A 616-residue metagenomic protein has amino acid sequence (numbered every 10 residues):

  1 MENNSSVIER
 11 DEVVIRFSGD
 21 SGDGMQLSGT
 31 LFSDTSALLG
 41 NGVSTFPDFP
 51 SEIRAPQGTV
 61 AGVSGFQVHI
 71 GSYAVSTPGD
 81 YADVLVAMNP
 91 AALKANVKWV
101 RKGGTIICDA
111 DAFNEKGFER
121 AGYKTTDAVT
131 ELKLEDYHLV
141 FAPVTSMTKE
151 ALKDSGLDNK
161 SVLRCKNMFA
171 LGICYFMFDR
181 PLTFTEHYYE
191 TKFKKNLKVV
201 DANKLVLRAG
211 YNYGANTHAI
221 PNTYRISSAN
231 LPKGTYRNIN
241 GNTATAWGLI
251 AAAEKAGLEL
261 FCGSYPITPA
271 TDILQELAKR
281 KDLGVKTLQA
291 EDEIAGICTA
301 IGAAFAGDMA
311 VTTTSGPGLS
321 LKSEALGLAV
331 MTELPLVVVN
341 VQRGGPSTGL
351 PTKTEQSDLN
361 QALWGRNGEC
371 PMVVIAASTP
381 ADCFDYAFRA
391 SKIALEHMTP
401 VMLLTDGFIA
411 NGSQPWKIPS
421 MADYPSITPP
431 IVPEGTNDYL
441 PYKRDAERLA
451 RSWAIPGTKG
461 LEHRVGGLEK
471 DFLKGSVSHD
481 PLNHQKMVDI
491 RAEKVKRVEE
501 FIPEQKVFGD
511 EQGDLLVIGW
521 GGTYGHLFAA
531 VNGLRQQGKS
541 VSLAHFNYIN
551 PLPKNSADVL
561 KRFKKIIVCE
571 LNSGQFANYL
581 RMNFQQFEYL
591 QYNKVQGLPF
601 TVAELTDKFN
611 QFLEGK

Functional and structural regions predicted by a protein language model:
M1-A256: Active-site cofactor/cluster-binding pocket
E12-R101, W247, A252, L260 (+3 more regions): Thiamine diphosphate
V13-D20, A170-G172, L260-G263, A310-T313 (+4 more regions): Short glycine-rich or small-residue beta-strand-to-loop segments that form or flank ligand, phosphate, metal/Fe-S
F49-P50, V206, S227-L231, Y265-P269 (+5 more regions): A glycine-rich phosphate-binding loop feature that marks nucleotide/adenosyl-phosphate handling sites
P50-R54, F113-K116, M147, I294-G296 (+6 more regions): Short gly/pro/ser/thr-enriched loop/turn and capping motifs at secondary-structure boundaries
S51-E52, E150-L152, A219-G234, A252-E259 (+5 more regions): Gly-rich Lys/Arg/Thr-decorated short loops/hinges at beta-loop-alpha junctions or inter-strand turns that position
G79, L134-Y137, F141-T145, K353-M402 (+4 more regions): Conserved thiamine diphosphate
I239-G248, A256, Y386, S391-K616: Flexible, low-complexity linker and terminal segments
